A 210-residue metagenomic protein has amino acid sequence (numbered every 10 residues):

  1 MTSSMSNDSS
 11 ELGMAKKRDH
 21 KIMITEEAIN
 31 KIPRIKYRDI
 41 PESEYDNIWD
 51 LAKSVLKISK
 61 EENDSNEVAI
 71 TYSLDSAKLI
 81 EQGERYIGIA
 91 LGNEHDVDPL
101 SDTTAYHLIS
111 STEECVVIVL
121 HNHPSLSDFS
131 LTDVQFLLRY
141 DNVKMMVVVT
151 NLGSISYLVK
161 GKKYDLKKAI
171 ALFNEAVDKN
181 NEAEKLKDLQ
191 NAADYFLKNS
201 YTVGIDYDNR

Functional and structural regions predicted by a protein language model:
T2-C115, S127-R210: Conserved beta-strand-loop surface patch within small alpha/beta domains used for substrate/adaptor or ligand engagement
V116-H123: Acidic beta-strand-to-loop metal/phosphate-binding motif
